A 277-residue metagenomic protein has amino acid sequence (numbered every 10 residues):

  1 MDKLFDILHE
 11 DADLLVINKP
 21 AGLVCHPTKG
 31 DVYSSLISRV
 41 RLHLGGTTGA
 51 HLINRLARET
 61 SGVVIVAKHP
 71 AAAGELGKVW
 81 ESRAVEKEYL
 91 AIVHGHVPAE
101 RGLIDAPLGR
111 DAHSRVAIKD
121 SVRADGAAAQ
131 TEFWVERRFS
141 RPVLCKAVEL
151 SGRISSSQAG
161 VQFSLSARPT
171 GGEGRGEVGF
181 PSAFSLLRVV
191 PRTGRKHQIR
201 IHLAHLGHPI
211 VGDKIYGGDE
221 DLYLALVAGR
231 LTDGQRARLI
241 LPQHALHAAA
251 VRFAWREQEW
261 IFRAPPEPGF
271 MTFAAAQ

Functional and structural regions predicted by a protein language model:
M1-A159, F163-S164, F180-P181, P266-Q277: RNA pseudouridine synthases
V32-L36, V40, P181-F253: Pseudouridine synthase
D105-P107, K119, L187-V189, R200 (+1 more regions): Beta-strand scaffold of nucleotide-dependent catalytic cores
A128, E259-I261: Short, mixed charged/polar active-site loops that provide acid/base catalysis or chelate metal/phosphate cofactors
E149-S155, A159, F163, A167 (+1 more regions): Charged, glycine/proline-rich intrinsically disordered loops and linkers
G172-E177: Intrinsically disordered, glycine-rich low-complexity segments
A254-Q258: Short strand-coil-strand connectors
